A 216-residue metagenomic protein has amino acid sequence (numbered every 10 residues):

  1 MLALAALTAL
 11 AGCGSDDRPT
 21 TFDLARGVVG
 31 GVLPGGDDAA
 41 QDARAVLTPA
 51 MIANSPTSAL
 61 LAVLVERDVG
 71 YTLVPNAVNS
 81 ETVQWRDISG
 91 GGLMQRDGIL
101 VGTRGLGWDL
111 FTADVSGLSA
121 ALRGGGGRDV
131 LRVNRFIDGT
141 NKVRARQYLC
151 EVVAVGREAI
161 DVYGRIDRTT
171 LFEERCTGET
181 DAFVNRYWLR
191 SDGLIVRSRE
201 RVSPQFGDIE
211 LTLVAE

Functional and structural regions predicted by a protein language model:
M1-S15: Sec-dependent bacterial lipoprotein signal peptides
C13-Q95, I99-F111, G127-E216: Acidic, serine/threonine-rich low-complexity disordered tracts
T112-R123: Surface-exposed beta-loop interaction hotspot
